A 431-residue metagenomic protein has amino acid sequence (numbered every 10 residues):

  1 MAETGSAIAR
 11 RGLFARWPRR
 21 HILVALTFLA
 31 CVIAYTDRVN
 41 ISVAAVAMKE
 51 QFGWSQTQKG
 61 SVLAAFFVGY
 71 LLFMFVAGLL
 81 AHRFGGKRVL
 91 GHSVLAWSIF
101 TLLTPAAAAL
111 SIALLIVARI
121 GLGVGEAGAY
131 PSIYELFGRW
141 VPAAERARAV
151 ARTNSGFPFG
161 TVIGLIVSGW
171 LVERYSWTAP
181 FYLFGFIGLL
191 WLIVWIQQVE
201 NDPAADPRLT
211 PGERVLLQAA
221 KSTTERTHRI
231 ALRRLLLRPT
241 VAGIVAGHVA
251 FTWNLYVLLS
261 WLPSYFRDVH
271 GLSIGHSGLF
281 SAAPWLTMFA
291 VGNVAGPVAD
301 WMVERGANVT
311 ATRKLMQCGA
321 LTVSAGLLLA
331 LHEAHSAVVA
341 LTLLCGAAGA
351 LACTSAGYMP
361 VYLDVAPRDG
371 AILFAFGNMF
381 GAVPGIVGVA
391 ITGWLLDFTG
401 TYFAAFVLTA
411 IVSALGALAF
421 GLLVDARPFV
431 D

Functional and structural regions predicted by a protein language model:
I22-Q56, L258-P263: Extracytoplasmic
I41-S42, R238-A295, S355, M359: Extracytoplasmic gate region of multi-pass secondary transporters
A64-L79, A282-A295: Central cavity-lining transmembrane alpha-helices of secondary-active solute carriers, predominantly the Major
L95-A109, T322-H335: C-terminal ends and interior cores of transmembrane alpha-helices in multi-pass membrane transporters/permeases
F100, I112-G128, L327, V338-C353: Hydrophobic core of transmembrane alpha-helices in multi-pass small-molecule transporters, especially MFS/SLC-type
A118-P158: Cytoplasmic helix-loop-helix junction between adjacent transmembrane helices in 12-TM secondary transporters
T153, F157-V199, P203-D206: Helix-loop-helix hairpin linking two adjacent transmembrane segments in secondary transporters
T310-G357: C-terminal transmembrane helical hairpin of 12-TM major facilitator-type secondary transporters
